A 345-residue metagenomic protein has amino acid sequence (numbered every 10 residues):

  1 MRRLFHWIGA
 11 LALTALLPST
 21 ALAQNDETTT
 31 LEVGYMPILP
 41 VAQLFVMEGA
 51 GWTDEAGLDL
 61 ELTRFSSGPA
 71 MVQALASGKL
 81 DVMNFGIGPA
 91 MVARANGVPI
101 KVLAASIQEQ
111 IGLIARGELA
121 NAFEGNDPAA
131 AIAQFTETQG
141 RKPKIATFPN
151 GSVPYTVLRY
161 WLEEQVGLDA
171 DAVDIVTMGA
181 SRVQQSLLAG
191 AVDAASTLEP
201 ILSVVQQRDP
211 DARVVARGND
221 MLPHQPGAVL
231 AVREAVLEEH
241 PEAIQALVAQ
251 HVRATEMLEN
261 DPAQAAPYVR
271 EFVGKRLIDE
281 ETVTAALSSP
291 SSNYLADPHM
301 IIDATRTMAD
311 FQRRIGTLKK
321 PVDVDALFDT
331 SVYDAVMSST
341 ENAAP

Functional and structural regions predicted by a protein language model:
A21-E32, D54-A56, P128-K144, K319-P321 (+1 more regions): Immediate post-signal peptide segment of exported/extracytoplasmic ligand-binding proteins
D26-I38, L58-R64, K142-T147, D174-V176: Short, well-ordered beta-strand elements
Q43-M47, T63-K101, I111-A115, Q134 (+3 more regions): Pocket-flanking alpha-helical
V46-M47, G112-A122, P226-P241: A bilobed periplasmic-binding-protein/Venus flytrap-type ligand-binding module shared by bacterial periplasmic
I87, P99, S106-V176, S181 (+1 more regions): A conserved helix-loop-strand patch within extracytoplasmic ligand-binding domains of the periplasmic binding
R182-V273: Pocket-lining segment of extracytoplasmic ligand-binding domains
E238-K319: Secondary-structure end/capping motifs
A309-P345: Conserved C-terminal helix/tail region of periplasmic/extracytoplasmic solute-binding proteins
